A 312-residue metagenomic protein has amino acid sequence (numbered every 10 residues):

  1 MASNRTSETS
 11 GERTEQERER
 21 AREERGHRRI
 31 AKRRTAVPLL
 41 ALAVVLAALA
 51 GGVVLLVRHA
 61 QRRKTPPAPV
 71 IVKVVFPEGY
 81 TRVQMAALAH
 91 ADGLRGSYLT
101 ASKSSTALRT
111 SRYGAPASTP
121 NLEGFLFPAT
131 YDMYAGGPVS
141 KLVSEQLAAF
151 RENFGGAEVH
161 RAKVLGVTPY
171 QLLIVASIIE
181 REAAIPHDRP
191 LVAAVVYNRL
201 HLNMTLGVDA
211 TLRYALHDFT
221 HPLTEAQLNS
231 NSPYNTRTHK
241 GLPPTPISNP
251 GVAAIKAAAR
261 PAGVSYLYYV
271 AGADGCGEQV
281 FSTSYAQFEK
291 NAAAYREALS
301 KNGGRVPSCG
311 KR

Functional and structural regions predicted by a protein language model:
M1-T35: Terminal targeting segments of Actinobacterial cell-envelope proteins
L40-G52: Hydrophobic membrane-insertion alpha-helices, especially the h-region of bacterial N-terminal signal peptides
L49-P69: C-terminal region of N-terminal signal peptides and the immediate post-cleavage residues of exported proteins
R63-P66, V70-E78, P120, F127-P128 (+1 more regions): Active-site-adjacent loops and short helices of periplasmic peptidoglycan-processing enzymes
P67-R95, K163-T168: Glycine-rich loop/hinge motif
R95, R109-R312: Bacterial extracytoplasmic/cell-wall-associated proteins, especially those involved in peptidoglycan
R95-S104: Short, well-structured active-site flanking segments
